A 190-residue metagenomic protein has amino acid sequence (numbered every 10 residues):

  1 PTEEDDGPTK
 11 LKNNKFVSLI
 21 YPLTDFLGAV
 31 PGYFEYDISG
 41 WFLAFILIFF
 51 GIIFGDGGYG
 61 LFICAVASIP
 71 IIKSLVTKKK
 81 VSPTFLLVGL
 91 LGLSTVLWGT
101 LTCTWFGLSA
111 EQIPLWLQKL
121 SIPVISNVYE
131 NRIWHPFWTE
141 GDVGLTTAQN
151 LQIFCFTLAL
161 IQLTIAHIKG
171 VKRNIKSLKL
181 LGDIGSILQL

Functional and structural regions predicted by a protein language model:
P1-L190: Conserved, carboxylate-rich catalytic/transport cores that coordinate ions
